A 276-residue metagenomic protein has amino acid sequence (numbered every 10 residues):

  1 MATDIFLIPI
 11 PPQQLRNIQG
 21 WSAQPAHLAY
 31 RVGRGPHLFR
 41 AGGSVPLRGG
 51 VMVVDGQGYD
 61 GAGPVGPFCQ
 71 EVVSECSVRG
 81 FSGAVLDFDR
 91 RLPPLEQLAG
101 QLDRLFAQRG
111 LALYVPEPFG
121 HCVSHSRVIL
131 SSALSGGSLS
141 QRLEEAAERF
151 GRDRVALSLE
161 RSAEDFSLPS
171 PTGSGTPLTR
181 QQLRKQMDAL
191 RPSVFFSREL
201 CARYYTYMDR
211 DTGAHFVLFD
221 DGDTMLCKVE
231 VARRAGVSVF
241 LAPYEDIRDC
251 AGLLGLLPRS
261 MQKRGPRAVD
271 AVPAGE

Functional and structural regions predicted by a protein language model:
A2-S138: Chitinase-like catalytic core of GlcNAc-active glycosidases
A62-V72, L95-R104, S135-E145, P177-L183 (+2 more regions): Well-ordered, non-membrane alpha-helical segments in soluble/globular domains
C76-F81, L105-L111, A146-R154, K228-V239: A structural motif corresponding to the C-terminal end of an alpha-helix and its immediate exit/capping segment
V85-D87, A112-E117, R154-E160, F240-P243: A structural signal for short, well-ordered beta-strand segments and their strand-loop junctions that often border
R91, G120, S162-E164, I247: Residue-level marker for beta-strand->alpha-helix junctions and adjacent short loops that shape enzyme
E96-G100, R104, L111-L113, V123 (+1 more regions): Active-site region of glycoside hydrolase catalytic domains
R154-A156, E160-K228, S260-M261, G265-V272: Glycan-binding loop/region signatures in secreted carbohydrate-active enzymes
K228-E276: Acidic/aromatic/glycine-rich contiguous surface patches that form carbohydrate-binding/processing clefts and analogous
